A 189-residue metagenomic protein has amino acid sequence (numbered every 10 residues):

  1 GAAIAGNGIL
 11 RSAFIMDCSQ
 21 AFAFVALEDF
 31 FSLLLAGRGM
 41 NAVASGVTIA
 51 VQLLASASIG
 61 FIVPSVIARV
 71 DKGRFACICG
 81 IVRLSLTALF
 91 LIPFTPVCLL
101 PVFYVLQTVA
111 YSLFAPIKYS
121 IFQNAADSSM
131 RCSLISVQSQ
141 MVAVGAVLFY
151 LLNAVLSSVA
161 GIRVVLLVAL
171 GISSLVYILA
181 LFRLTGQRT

Functional and structural regions predicted by a protein language model:
G8-A50: Helix-loop boundary and gating motifs at the non-cytosolic
L33-G39, A146-L166: Transmembrane alpha-helix termini and helix-breaking/packing motifs in multi-pass membrane transporters
A42-V43, A126-Q138: Loop-to-transmembrane helix entry/capping segments in MFS-fold secondary transporters and related SLC/MFSD carriers
S58-K72, S157-S158: Helix-to-loop junctions at the C-terminal end of transmembrane segments in multipass secondary transporters
R74-L89, V168-L170: Structural signature of the two symmetry-related core transmembrane helices
L91-Y104: Helix-loop junctions at membrane interfaces in 12-TM secondary transporters
S112-A126: Intracellular juxtamembrane helix-capping segments at the cytosolic ends of symmetry-related transmembrane helices
I162, L167-T189: Multi-pass alpha-helical transporter architecture, strongest for 12-TM Major Facilitator/SLC carriers used
